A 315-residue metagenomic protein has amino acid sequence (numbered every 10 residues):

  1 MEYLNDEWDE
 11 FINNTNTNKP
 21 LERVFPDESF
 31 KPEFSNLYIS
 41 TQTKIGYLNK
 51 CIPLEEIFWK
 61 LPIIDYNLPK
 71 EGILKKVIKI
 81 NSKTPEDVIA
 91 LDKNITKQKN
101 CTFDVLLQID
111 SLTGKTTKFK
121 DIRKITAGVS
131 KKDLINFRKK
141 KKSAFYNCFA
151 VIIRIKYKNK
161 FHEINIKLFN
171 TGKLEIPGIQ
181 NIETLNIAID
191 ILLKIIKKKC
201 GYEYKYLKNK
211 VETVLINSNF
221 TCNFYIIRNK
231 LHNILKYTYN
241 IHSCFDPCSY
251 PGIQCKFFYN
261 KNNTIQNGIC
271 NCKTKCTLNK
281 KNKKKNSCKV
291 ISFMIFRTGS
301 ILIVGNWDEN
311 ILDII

Functional and structural regions predicted by a protein language model:
M1-I315: Intrinsically disordered, low-complexity polar/charged tails and linkers
